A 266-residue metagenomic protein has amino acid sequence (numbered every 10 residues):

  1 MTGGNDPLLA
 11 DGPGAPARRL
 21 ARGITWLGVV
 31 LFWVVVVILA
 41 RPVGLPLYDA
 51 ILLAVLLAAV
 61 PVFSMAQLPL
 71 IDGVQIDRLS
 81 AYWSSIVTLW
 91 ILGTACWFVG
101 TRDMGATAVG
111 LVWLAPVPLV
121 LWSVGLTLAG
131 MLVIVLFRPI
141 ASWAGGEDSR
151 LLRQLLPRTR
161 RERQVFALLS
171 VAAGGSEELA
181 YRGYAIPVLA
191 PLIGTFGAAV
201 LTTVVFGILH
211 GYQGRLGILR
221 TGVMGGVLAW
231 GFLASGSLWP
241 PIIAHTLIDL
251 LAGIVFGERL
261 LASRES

Functional and structural regions predicted by a protein language model:
M1-L111, G253-S266: N-terminal, membrane-interfacial amphipathic/helix-forming hydrophobic leader that caps and precedes the first
G3-D11, W26-A40, M131, V135 (+1 more regions): Transmembrane helix-loop-helix hairpins at the membrane interface of multi-pass integral membrane proteins
L27, I86, V120-V124, G222: Alpha-helical transmembrane segments
P42-L56, A115-V133: Alpha-helical transmembrane segments
V55-P69, L132-E147: Membrane-water interface of transmembrane alpha-helices
R78, L119, R150-L151: Exposed alpha-helical structural elements
W97-W113, G174-L189: Alpha-helical transmembrane segments and their membrane-interface junctions in multi-pass membrane proteins
G110-A115, L156-R160: Solvent-exposed, flexible loop/coil residues
